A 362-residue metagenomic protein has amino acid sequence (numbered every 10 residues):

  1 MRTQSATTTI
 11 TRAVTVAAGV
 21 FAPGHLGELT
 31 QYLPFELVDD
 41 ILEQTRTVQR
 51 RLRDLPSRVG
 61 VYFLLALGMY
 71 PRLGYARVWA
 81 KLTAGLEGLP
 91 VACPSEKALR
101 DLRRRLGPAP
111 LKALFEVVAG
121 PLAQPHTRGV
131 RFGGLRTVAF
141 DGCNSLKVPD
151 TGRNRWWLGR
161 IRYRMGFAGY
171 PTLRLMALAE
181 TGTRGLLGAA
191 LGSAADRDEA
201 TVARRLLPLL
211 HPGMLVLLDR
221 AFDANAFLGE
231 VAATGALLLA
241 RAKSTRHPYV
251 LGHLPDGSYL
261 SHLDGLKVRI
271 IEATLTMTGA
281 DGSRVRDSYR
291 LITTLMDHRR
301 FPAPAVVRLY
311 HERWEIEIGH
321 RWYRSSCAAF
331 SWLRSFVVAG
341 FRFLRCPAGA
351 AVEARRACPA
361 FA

Functional and structural regions predicted by a protein language model:
M1-R77, R103-L106, A113-L114, G133-L135 (+2 more regions): Single, function-defining residue in the core of a domain
G74-P90: DNA-recognition alpha helix
K81, A98-D101, V117: Generic beta-strand or strand-like secondary-structure segments
G85, L89, P121, P125 (+1 more regions): Solvent-exposed amphipathic alpha-helical surface segments
P90-P108: Major-groove recognition helix of helix-turn-helix-like DNA-binding domains
A109-L122: Short Lys/Arg-enriched helix C-cap and helix-to-coil transition segments that create basic nucleic-acid-contact patches
G120-Q124, R153-Y163: Short acidic (Asp/Glu) patches
A123-R131, K147: Long amphipathic N-terminal alpha/beta scaffold segment
